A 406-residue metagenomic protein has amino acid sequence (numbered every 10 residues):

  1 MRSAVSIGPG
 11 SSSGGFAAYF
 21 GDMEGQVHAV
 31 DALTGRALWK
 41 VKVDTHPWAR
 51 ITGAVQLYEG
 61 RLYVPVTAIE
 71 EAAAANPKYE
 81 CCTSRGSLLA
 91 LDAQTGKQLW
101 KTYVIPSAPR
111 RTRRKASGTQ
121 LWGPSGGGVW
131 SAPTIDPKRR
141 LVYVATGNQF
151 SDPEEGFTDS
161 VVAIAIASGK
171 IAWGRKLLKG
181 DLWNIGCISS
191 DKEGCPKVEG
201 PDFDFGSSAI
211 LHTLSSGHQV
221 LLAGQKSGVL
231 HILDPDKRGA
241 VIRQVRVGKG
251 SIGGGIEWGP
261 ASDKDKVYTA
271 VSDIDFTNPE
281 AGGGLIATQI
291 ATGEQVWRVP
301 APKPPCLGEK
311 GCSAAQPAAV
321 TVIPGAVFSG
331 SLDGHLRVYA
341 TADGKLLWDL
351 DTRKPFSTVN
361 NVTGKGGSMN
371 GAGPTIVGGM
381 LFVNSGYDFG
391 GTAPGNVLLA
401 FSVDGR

Functional and structural regions predicted by a protein language model:
M1, S6-G15, F20-A49, Y58-G60 (+6 more regions): Extracytoplasmic/lumenal domain signature
V55: Structured, solvent-exposed acidic/aromatic patches
V64: Active-site micro-motifs of SAM-dependent methyltransferase domains
T146: Short acidic, glycine-rich surface-loop motifs adjacent to enzyme active sites
